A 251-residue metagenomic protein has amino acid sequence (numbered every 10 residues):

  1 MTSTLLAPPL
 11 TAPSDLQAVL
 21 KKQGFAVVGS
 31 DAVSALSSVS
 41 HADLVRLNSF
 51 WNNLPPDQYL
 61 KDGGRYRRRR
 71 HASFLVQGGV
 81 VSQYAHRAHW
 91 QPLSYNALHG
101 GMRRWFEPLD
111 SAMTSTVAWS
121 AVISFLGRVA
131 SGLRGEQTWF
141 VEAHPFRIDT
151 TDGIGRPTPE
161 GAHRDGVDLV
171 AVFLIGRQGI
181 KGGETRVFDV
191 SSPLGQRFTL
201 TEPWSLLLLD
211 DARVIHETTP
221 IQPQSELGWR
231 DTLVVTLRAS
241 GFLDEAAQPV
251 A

Functional and structural regions predicted by a protein language model:
M1-S94: N-terminal auxiliary "cap/dimerization" subdomain that precedes the catalytic jelly-roll/cupin core of mononuclear
V27, P145, V170-V172, L206-L208 (+1 more regions): Conserved hydrophobic/aromatic beta-strand scaffold that supports enzyme active sites
D31, Q77, H144-F146, L174 (+2 more regions): Structured loops at beta-to-helix junctions and adjacent beta-edge loops in soluble globular domains
V33-S34, I148, V214: Short, solvent-exposed loop/turn segments at secondary-structure junctions
R68, Q137, D165, A212 (+1 more regions): A short, structural micro-pattern
V76-E142: Signature of the catalytic double-stranded beta-helix
L133-E202: Catalytic core of non-heme Fe(II) oxygenases with the double-stranded beta-helix
E184-A251: Catalytic core of Fe(II)/2-oxoglutarate
